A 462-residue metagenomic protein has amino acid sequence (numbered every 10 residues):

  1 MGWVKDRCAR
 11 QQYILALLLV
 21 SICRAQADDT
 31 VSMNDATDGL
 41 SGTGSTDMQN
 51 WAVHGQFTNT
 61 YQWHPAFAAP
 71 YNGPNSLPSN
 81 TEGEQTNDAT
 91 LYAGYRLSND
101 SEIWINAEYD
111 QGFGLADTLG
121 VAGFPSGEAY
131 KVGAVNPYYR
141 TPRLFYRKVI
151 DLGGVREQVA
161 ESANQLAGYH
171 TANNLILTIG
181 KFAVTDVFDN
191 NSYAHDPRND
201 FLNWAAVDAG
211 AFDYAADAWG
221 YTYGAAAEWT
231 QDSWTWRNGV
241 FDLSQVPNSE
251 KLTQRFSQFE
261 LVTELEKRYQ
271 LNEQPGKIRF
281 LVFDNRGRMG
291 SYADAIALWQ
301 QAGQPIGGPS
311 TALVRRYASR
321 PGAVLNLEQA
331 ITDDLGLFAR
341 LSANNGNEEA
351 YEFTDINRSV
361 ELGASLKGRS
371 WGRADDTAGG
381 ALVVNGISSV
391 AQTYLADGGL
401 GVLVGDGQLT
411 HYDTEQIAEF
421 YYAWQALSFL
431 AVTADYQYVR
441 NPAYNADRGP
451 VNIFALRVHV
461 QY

Functional and structural regions predicted by a protein language model:
S41-V53, H64-A66, Y95, N99-I103 (+7 more regions): Short loop/turn motifs that connect adjacent beta-strands in outer-membrane beta-barrel proteins
W51, Q85-L91, R140-L144, L175 (+7 more regions): Hydrophobic, lipid-facing positions within transmembrane beta-strands of outer-membrane proteins
F57-Y61, I105-Y109, L177-K181, N238-D242 (+7 more regions): Transmembrane beta-barrel strands of outer-membrane/channel proteins
W63-T86, N191-A194, D447: Surface-exposed strand-loop-strand hairpins of Gram-negative outer-membrane beta-barrel proteins
L119-N136, R140-R143, G153-E264, Q304 (+2 more regions): Surface-exposed coil loops of outer-membrane beta-barrel proteins
P142-V155, P450-Y462: Outer-membrane beta-barrel "beta-signal"
W204-L327, T332-L337, L341-E348, D355 (+1 more regions): Signature for the C-terminal beta-barrel architecture of outer-membrane proteins
E266, L281-Y317, F338, E349-V439: Outer membrane beta-barrel transmembrane domains
